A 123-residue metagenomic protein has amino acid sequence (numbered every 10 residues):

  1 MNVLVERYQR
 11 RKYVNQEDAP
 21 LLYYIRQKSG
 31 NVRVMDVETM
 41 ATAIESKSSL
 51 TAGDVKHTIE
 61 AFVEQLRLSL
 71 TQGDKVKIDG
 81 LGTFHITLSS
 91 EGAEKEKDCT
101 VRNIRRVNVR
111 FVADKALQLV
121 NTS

Functional and structural regions predicted by a protein language model:
M1-H57, A61-S123: Strongly charged
